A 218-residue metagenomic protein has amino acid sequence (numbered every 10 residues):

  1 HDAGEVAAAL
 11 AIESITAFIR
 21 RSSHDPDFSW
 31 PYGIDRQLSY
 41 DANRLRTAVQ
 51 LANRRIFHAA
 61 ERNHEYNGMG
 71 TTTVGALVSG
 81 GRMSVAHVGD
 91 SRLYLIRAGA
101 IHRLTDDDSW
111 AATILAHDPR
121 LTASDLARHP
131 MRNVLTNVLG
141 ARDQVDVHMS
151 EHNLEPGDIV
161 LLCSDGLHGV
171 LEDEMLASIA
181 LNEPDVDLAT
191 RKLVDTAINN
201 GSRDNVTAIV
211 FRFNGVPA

Functional and structural regions predicted by a protein language model:
H1-A218: PP2C/PPM-type serine/threonine phosphatase catalytic domain
